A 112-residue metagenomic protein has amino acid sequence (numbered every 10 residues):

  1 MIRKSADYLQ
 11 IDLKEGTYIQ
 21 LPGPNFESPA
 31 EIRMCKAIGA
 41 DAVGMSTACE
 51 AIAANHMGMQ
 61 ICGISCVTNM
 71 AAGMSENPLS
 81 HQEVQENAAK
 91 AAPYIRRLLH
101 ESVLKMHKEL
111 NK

Functional and structural regions predicted by a protein language model:
M1-C66, M70-S75, Q82-N111: Glycine-rich phosphate- or other oxyanion-binding loops that anchor nucleotides, phosphorylated ligands
